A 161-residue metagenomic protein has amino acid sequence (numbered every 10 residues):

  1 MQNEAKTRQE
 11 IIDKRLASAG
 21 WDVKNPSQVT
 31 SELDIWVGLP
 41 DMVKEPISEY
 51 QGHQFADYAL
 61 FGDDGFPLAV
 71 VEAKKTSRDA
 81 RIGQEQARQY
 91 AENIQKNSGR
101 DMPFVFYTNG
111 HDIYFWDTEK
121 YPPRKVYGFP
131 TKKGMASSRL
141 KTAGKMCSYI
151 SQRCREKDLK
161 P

Functional and structural regions predicted by a protein language model:
M1-P161: ATP-dependent helicase/translocase motor core
